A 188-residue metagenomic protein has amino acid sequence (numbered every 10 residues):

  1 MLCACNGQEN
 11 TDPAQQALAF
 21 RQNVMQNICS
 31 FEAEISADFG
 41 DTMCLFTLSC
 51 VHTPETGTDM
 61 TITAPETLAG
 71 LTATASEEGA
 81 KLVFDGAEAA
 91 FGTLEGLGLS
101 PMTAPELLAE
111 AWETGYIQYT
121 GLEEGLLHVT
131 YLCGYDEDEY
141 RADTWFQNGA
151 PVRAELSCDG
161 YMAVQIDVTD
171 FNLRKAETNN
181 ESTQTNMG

Functional and structural regions predicted by a protein language model:
A4-P54, N172-G188: N-terminal leader/targeting segments and the immediate start of mature chains
A33, C44-F46, T56, A69 (+3 more regions): Residue-level marker for the onset of beta-strands and adjacent loop->beta junctions in well-ordered domains
I35-A37, L82-Y135: Flexible, processing/modification-adjacent segments and terminal tails in exported/periplasmic/extracellular proteins
I35-D41, C50-T56, A64-E66, G86 (+3 more regions): Beta-strand elements of well-folded, non-transmembrane domains
T42-C44, T67, E113, G125 (+1 more regions): Residues that act as N-cap/strand-start positions at coil-to-secondary-structure junctions
T47-H52, A73-E77, D143, V168-F171: Extended lipid/amphipathic-ligand handling interfaces
H52-L107, Y161-V164: An acidic-aromatic
D59-T61, I117-G188: Gly/Pro-enriched, hydrophobic low-complexity segments that function as extracytoplasmic propeptides/linkers
